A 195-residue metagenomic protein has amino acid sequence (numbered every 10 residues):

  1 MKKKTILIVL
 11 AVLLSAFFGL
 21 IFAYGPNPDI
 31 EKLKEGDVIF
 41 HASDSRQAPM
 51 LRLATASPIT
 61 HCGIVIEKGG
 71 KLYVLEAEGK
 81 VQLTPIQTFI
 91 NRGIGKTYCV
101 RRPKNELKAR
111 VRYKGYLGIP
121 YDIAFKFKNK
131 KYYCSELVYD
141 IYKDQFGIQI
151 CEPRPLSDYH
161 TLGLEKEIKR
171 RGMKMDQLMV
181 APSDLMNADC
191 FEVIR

Functional and structural regions predicted by a protein language model:
M1-V12: N-terminal Sec-pathway targeting helices
K2, I59, K114: Short glycine- and Lys/Arg-enriched binding-loop motifs that mark or flank ligand-binding interfaces
V12-P28: Bacterial Sec-dependent signal peptides at the C-terminal "C-region" and cleavage site
E35-G36: Loop/turn positions that initiate beta-strands
H41-V100, Y121-Y132: Glycine-rich catalytic cores of cysteine/serine-nucleophile enzymes that process amide/ester linkages in cell-envelope
Q47-A48, Y98-L156: Active-site nucleophile-His-acid catalytic modules used for acyl/amide transfer and hydrolysis across diverse enzymes
K128-R195: Activation targets extended, charge/polar-rich intrinsically disordered C-terminal tails
